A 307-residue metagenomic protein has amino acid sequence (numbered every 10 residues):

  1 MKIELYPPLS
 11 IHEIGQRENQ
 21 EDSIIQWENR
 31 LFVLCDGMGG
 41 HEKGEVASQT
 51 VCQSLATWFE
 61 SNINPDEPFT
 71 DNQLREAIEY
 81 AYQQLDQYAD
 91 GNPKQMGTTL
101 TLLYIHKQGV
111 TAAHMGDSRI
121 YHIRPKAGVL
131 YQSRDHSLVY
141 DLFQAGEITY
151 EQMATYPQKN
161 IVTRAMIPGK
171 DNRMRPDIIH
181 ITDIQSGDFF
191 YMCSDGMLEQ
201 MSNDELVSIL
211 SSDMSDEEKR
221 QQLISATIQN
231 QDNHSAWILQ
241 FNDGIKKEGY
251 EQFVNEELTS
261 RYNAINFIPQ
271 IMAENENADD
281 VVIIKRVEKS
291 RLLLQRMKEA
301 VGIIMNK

Functional and structural regions predicted by a protein language model:
M1-K307: PP2C/PPM-type serine/threonine phosphatase catalytic domain
